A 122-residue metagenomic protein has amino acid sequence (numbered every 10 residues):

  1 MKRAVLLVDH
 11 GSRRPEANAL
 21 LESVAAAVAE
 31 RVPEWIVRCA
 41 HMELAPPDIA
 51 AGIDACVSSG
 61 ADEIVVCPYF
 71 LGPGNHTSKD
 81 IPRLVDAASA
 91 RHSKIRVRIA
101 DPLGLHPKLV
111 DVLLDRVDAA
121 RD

Functional and structural regions predicted by a protein language model:
M1-D122: Active-site-proximal alpha-helix that buttresses catalytic centers in soluble enzyme cores
